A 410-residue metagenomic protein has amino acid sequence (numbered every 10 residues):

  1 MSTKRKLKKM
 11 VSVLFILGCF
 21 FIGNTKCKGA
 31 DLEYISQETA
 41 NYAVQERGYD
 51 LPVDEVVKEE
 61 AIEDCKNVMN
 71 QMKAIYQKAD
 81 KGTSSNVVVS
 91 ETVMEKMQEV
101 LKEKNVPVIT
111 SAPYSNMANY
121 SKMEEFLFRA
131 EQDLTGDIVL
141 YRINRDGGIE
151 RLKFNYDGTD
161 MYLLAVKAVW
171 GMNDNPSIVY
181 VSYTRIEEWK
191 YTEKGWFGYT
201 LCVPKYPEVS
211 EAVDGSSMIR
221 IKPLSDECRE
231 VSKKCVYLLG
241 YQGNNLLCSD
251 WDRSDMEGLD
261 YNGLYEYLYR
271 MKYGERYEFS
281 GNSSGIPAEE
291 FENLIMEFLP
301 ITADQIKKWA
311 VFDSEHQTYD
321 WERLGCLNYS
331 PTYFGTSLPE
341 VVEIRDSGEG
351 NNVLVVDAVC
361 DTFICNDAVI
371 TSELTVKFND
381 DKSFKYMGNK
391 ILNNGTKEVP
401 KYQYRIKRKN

Functional and structural regions predicted by a protein language model:
M1, F15, F20, G348 (+1 more regions): Composition-driven recognition of long, C-terminal low-complexity regions enriched in serine/threonine
S2-A30: Sec-dependent N-terminal signal peptides of Gram-positive bacterial secreted proteins and lipoproteins
A30-N410: Mature, Sec-exported extracytoplasmic domains of Gram-positive
